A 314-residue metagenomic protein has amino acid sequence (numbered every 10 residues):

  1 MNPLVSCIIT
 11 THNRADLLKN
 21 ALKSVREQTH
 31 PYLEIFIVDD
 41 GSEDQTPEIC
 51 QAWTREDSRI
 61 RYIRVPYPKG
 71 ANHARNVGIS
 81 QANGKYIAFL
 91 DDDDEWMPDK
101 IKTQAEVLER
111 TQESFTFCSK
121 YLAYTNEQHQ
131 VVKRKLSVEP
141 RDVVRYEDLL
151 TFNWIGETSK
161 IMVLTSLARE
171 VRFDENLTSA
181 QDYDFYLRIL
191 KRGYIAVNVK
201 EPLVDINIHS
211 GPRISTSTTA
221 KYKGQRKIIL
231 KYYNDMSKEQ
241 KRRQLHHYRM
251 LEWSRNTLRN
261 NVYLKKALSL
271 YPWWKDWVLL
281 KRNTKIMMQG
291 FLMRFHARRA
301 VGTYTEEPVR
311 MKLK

Functional and structural regions predicted by a protein language model:
D16-K19, D44-A52, E95, D99: Acidic helix N-cap motif at the loop->helix transition within catalytic regions of sugar-transfer enzymes
K23-Y32: Short, acidic, metal-binding catalytic loop of nucleotide-sugar glycosyltransferases
S24, D39-E48, Y67, D91: A conserved acidic beta->alpha catalytic loop
V65-A82: Glycine-rich, basic loop-to-helix element that forms the pyrophosphate-binding segment of sugar-nucleotide handling
I87: Short aromatic/hydrophobic "clamp" motif used to bind/position activated sugar donors
D99-K133: Conserved donor NDP-sugar-binding/catalytic core segment of glycosyltransferases
C118, P140-I228: Conserved nucleotide-sugar donor-binding catalytic segment
A196, P202-K314: C-terminal subregions of glycosyltransferases and related glycan-biosynthesis enzymes
